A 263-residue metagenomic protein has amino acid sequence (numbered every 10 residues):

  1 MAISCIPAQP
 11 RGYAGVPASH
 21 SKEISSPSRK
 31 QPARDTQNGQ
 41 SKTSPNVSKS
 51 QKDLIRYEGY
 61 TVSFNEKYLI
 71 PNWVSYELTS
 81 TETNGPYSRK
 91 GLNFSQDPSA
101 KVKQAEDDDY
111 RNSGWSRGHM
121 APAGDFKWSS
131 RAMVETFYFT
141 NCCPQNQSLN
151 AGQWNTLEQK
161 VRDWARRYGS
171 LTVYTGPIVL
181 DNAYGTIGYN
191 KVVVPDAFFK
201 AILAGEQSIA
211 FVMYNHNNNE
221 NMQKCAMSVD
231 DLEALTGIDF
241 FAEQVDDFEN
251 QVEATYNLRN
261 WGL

Functional and structural regions predicted by a protein language model:
A2-P71, L78, D246-L263: N-terminal module-boundary/linker segments of secreted carbohydrate-active enzymes
G15-V16, E23-Q37, S44-S50, S88-S95 (+4 more regions): N-terminal start-of-chain detector that recognizes signal peptides and the immediate post-cleavage beginning
K22, K30, K42, K49-K52 (+8 more regions): Context-gated lysine
G39, V74-S88, T156-R167: Short, charge-rich amphipathic segments
I55-R117: Short, His- and charge-rich active-site/binding loops that engage polyanionic ligands
P98-L263: Domain-level detector of nuclease and nuclease-like folds in predominantly extracellular/periplasmic contexts
